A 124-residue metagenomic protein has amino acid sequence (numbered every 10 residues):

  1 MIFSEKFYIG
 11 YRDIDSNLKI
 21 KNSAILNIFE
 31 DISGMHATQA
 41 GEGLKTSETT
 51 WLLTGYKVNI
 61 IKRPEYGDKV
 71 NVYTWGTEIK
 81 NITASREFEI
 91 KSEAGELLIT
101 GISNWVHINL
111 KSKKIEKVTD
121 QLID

Functional and structural regions predicted by a protein language model:
M1-G55, T100-I102, H107-D124: Hot-dog-fold acyl-thioester-processing enzymes
D13-D15, P64, A94: Residues that cap or initiate secondary-structure elements
H36-A84, L98-T100: Hydrophobic beta-strand-centered segment that forms part of the acyl-chain substrate-binding groove
Y73, K91, D124: Mid-sequence acidic-hydrophobic segments that form the walls of catalytic/ligand-binding cavities or oligomerization
A84-I90: Compact nucleic-acid interaction/catalytic patches
K91-E93, I108: A generic structural motif
